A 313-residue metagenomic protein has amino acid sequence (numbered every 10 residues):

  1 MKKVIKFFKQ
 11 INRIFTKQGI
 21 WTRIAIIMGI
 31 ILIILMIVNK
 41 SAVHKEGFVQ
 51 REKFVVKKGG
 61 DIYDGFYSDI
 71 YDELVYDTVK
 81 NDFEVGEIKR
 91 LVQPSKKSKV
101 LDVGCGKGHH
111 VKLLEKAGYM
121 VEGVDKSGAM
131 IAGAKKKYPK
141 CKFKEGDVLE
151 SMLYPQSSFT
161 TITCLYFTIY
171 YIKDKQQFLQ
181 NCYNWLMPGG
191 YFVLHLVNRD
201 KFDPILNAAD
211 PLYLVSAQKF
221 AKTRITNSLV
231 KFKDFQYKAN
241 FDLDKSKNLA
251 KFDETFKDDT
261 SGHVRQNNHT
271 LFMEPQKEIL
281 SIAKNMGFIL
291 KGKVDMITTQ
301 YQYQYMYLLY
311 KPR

Functional and structural regions predicted by a protein language model:
K9-M28: N-terminal Sec-pathway targeting helices
I24-M28, L32-S95, H109: Conserved class I S-adenosyl-L-methionine
K97-G106: Conserved class I S-adenosyl-L-methionine
K107-S151: Class I SAM-dependent methyltransferase SAM/SAH-binding core
L153-I162: A short acidic, Gly/Pro-enriched loop at the edge of an enzyme's catalytic core that lines a small-molecule cofactor
Q176-Y191: A short glycine-rich, Lys/Arg-flanked "PGG" loop and its adjoining helix->strand segment in the class I
L196-K277: SAM-dependent methyltransferase
T270-R313: C-terminal lobe and adjacent flexible extensions of AdoMet/dcAdoMet transferase-like proteins
